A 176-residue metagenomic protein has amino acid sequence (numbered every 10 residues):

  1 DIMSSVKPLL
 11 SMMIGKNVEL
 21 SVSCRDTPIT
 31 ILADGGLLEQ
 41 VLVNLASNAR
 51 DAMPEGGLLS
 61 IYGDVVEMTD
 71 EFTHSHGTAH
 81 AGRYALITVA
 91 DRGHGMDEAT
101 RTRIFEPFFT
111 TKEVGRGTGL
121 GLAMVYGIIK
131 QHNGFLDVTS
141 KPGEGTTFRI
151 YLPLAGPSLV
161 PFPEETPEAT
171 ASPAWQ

Functional and structural regions predicted by a protein language model:
D1-Q176: Core catalytic ATP-binding domain of two-component histidine kinases
